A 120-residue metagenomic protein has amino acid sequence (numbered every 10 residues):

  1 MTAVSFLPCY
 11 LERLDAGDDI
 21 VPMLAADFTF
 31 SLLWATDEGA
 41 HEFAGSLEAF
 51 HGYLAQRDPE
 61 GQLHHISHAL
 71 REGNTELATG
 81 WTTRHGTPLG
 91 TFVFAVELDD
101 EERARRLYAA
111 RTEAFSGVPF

Functional and structural regions predicted by a protein language model:
M1-D27: Short acidic-aromatic low-complexity motifs
D18, A26-R71: A solvent-exposed, acidic/Ser-Thr-rich amphipathic alpha-helical stretch
M23-D27, R71-T75, V96-R106: Short, solvent-exposed coil/turn segments at beta-strand boundaries
F28, G80, F94: Conserved GNAT-family N-acetyltransferase fold
E60-Q62, T87-G90: Short solvent-exposed loop/turn micro-motifs enriched in small/polar/acidic residues
L77-H85: Short beta-strand segments that buttress and anchor functional surface loops
T91-F120: Short beta-strand edge/turn micro-motifs at domain boundaries
